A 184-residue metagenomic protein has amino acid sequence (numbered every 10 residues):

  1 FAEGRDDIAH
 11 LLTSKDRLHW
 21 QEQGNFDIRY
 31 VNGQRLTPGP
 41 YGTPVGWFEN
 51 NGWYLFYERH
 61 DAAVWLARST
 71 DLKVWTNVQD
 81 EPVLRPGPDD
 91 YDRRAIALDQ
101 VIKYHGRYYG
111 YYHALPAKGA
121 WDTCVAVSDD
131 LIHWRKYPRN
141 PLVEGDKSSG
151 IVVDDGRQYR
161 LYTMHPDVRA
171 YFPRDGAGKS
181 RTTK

Functional and structural regions predicted by a protein language model:
F1-K184: Carbohydrate-active catalytic/glycan-binding domains of CAZyme proteins, especially the secreted or lumenal ectodomains
